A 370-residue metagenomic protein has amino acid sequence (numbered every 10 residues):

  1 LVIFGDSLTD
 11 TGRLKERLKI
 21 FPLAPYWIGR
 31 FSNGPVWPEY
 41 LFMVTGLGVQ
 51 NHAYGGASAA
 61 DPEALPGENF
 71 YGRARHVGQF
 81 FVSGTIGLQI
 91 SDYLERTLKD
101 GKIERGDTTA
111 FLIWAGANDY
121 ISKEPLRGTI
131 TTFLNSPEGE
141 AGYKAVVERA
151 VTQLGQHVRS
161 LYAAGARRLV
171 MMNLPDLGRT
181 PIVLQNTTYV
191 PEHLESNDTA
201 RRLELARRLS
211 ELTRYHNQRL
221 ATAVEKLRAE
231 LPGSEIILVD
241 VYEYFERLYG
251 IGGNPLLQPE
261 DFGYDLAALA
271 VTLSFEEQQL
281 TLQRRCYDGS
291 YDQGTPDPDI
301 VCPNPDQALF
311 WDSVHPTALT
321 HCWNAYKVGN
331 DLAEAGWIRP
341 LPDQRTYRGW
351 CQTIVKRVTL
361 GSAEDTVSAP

Functional and structural regions predicted by a protein language model:
L1-P370: Conserved active-site regions of diverse hydrolases
